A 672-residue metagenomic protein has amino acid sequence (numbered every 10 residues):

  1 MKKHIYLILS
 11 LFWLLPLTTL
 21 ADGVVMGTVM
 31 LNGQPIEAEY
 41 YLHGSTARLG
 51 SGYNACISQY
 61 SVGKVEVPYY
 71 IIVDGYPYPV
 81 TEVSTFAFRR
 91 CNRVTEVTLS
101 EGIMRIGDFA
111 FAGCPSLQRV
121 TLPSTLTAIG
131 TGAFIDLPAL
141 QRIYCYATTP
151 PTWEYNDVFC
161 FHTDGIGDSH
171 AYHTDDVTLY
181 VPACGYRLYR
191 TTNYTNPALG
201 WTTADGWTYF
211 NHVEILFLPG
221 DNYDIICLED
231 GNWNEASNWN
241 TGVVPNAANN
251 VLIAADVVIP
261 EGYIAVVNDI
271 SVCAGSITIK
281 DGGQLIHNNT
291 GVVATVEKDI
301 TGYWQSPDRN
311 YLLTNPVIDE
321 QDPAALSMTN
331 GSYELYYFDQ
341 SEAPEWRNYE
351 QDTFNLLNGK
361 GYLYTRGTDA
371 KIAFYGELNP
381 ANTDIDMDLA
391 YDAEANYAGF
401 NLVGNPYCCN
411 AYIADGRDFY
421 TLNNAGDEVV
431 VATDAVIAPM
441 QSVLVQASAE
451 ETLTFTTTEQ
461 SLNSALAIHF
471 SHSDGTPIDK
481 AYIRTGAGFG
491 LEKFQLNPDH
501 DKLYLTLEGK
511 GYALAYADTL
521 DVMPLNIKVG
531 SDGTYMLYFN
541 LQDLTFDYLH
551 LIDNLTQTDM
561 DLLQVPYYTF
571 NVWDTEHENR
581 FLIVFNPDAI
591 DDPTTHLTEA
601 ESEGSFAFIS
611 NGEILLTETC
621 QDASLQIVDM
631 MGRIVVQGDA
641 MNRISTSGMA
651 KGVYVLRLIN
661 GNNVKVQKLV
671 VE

Functional and structural regions predicted by a protein language model:
M1-V24, E672: Sec-dependent, cleavable N-terminal signal peptides
T28-R89, T208, S237-I264: LRR flanking "cap" motifs
L42-S45, Q59-E82, N92-R105, C114-A128 (+2 more regions): Structural signature of tandem-repeat unit edges
T85-F86, G107-A110, G130-A133: Consensus positions within tandem repeat domains that build extended binding/scaffold surfaces
T98-L99, P115, R119-L122, C145 (+4 more regions): Extracellular beta-sheet-rich ligand-binding/adhesion modules
T131-D221, I277-T295: Leucine-rich solenoid repeat scaffolds
S341-L357, G361-Q637, G648-A650, K665-V670: Compositionally biased Ser/Thr/Gly- and acidic/asparagine-rich, proline-interspersed low-complexity stretches
L658-N660: Conserved structural position at the C-terminal beta-strand of extracellular beta-sandwich adhesion modules
